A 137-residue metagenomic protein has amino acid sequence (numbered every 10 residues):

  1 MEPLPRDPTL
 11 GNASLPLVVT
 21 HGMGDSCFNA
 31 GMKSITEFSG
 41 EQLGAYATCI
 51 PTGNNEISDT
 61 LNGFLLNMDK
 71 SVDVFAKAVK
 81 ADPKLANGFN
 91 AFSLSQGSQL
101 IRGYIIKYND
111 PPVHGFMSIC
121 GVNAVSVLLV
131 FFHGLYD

Functional and structural regions predicted by a protein language model:
M1-N55: Short, surface-exposed "cap/lid" segments of acyl-processing enzymes
V18-G22, I57-G63, A86-G88: Short interface patches used for recognition in eukaryotic signaling and trafficking proteins
H21, D69-D137: Serine-dependent carboxylesterase/thioesterase catalytic core of lipase-like alpha/beta-hydrolase/SGNH enzymes
F28, F64-V72: Phosphate/oxyanion-binding active-site loops and adjacent basic polyanion-contact surfaces
S34-T36, F64, V130-L135: General N-terminal targeting signals
P51-F64, V127: Glycine-rich "HGGG/HGxG" loop immediately N-terminal to the catalytic nucleophile of the alpha/beta-hydrolase
